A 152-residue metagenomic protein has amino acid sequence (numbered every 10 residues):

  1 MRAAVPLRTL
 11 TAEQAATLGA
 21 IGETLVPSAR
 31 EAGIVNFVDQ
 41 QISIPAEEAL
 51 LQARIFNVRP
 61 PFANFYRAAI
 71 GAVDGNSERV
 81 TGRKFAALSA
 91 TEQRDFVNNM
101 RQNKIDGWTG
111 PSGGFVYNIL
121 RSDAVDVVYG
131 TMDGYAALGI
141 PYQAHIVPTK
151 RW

Functional and structural regions predicted by a protein language model:
R2-L7, A15-G113, Y117: Flexible, low-complexity segments enriched for small/polar residues
I105-W152: Long, amphipathic alpha-helical surface segments
